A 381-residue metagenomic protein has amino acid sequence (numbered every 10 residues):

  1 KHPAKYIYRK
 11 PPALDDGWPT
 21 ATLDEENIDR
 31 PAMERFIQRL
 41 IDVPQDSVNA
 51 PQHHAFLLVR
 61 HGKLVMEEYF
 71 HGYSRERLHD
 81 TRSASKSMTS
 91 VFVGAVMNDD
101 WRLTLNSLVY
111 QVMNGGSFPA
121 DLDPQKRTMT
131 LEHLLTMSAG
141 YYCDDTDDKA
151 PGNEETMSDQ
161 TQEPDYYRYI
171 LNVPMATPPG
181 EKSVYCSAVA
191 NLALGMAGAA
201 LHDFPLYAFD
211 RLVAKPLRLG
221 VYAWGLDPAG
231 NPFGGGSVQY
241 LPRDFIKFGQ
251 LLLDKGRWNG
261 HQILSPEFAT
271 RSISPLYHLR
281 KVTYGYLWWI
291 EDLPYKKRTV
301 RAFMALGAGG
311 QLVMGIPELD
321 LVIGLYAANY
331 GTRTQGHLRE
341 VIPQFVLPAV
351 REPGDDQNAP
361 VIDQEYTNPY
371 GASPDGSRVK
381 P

Functional and structural regions predicted by a protein language model:
K1-S74, N98-L103, T136, A349-P381: N-terminal leader/targeting segments and the immediately adjacent pre-domain N-terminus
G62, D80-N106, L134, A193-A197 (+1 more regions): Active-site SXXK
F70-S74, Y167-P178, A223-F233: Acidic/His metal-coordination segments adjacent to aromatic residues that form catalytic metal sites in metalloenzymes
S90, V189-M196, G236-W258, Q311-A328: Active-site-proximal alpha-helical segments within enzyme catalytic domains
L108-N114, D121-L219, P242-G256: Active-site-adjacent helix/loop patches that line small-molecule binding or acyl-intermediate pockets
L219-Y222, T270-G324: Active-site Gly/Thr loop motif
D227-L241, W289-E291: Carbohydrate-binding/catalytic loop surfaces
A305-P381: Structured C-terminal helix/loop/strand segments within mature extracytoplasmic catalytic/sensor domains
